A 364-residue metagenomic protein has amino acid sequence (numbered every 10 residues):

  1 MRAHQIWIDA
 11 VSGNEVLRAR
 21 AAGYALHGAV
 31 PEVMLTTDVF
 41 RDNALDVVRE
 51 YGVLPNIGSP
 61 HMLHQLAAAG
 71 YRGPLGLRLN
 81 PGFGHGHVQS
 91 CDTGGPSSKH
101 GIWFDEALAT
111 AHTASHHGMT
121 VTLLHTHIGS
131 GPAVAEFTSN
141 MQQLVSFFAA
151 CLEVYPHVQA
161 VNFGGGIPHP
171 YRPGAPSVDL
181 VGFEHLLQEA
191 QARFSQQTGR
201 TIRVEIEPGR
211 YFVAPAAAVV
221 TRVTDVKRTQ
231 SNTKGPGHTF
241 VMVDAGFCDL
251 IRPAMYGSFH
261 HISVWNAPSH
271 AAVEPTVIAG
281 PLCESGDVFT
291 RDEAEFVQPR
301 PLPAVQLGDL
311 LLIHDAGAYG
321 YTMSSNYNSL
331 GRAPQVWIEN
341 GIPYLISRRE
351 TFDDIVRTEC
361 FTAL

Functional and structural regions predicted by a protein language model:
M1-A160, H169, E189-A190, S195: Active-site-proximal beta-alpha core segment in soluble small-molecule metabolic enzymes
A69-Y71, Y155-V158, V178-H185, E189 (+2 more regions): Acidic/histidine-enriched ion/cofactor-binding microenvironments in catalytic or ligand-binding pockets
G84-H85, Q159-A175, E205-A216, L250: Flexible glycine/acidic-rich beta-alpha junction loops that bind and position SAM and/or redox cofactors in anaerobic
T122-G129, G164-G166, E274-P275, A279-S285: Short connector loops at secondary-structure junctions
A133-N140, P170-F183, V213-D225, E293-E295: Short glycine/threonine-rich loop-to-helix capping motif typified by GTGT followed within a few residues by an Asp-Pro
P176-H185, S329-R332, V336: C-terminal helical cap(s) of enzyme catalytic domains, especially alpha/beta-barrels
G199-L364: Charged (often Lys/Glu-rich) extended helix/loop segments that serve as interaction or gating elements
